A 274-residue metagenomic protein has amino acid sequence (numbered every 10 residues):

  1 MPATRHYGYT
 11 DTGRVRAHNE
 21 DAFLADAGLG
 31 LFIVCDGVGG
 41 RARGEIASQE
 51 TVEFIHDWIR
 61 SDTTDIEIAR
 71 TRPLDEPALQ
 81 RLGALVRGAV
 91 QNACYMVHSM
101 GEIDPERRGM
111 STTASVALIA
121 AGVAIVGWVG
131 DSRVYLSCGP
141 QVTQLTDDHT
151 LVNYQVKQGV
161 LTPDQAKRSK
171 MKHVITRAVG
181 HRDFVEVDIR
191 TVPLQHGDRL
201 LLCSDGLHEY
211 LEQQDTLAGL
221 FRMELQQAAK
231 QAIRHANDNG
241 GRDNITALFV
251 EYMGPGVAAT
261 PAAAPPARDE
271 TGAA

Functional and structural regions predicted by a protein language model:
M1-A274: PP2C/PPM-type serine/threonine phosphatase catalytic domain
